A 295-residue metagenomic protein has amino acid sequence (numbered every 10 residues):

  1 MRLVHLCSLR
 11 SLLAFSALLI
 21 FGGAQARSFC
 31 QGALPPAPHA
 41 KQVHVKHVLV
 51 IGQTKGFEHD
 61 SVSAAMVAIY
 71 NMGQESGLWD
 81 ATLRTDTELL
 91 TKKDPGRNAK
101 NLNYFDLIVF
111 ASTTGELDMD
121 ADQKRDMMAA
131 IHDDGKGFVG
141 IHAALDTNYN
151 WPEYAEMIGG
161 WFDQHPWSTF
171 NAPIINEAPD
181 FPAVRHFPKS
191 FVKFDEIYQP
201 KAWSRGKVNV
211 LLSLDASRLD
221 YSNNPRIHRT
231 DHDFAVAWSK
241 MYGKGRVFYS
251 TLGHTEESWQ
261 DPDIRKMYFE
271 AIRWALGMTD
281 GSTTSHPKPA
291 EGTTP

Functional and structural regions predicted by a protein language model:
M1-L13: Bacterial N-terminal signal peptides that target proteins for export
R10-G23, S28: Bacterial N-terminal signal peptides
F29-V45, D60-S63, V67-S76, T85 (+3 more regions): Extracellular ligand-binding/catalytic regions of CAZymes and related secreted enzymes and adhesion modules
A33, D80, G160, Q164-G243: Catalytic beta-strand/loop cores that center a nucleophilic Ser/Cys/Thr and support acyl-enzyme chemistry
K41-V45, Q74, K100-Y104, I131-D134 (+4 more regions): Extracellular/periplasmic catalytic domains that process cell-envelope and extracellular macromolecules
H44, S61, A65-I69, N101 (+6 more regions): Stable alpha-helical elements in mature extracytoplasmic
V50-I51, G56-G140, A144-D146: Helical hinge/lid and interdomain linker segments adjacent to catalytic or ligand-binding clefts that mediate domain
T114-K189: A glycine-rich, often tryptophan-bearing local segment used as a flexible ligand/cofactor-contacting loop or short
